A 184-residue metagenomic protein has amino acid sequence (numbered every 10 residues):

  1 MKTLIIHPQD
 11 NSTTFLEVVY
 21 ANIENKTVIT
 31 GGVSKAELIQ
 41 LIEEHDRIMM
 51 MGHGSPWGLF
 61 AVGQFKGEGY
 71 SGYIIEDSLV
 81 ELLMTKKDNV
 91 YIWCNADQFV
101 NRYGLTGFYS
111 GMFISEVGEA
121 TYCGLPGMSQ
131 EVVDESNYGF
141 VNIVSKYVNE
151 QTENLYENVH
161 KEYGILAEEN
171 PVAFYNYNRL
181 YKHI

Functional and structural regions predicted by a protein language model:
M1-M51, V90-A96: A domain-level signal for caspase-like cysteine endopeptidase catalytic cores and their zymogen-processing architecture
K2, L82, K86-K87: Short, surface-exposed connector motifs at secondary-structure boundaries
T14-V18, G58-Q64, V100-G104, G118-A120: A short acidic (Asp/Glu
I23, M84-K86, R102: Short, well-ordered coil/turn elements that cap or connect secondary structure elements
V33-S34, Y70-L79, V144, V148-Q151: General structural signal for secondary-structure boundaries
A36-L41, L59-A61, V80-E81, N101-R102: Short, T/G/N/S-enriched strand-turn elements that build extracellular solenoid repeat scaffolds
S55-M84: A short, glycine/acidic-enriched catalytic loop
D88-I184: Active-site-proximal C-terminal subdomain of hydrolase catalytic domains
